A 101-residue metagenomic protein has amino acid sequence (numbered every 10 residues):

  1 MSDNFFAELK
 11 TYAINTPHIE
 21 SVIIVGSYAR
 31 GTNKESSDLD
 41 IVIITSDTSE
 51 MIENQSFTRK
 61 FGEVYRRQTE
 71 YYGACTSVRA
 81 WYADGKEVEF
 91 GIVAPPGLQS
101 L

Functional and structural regions predicted by a protein language model:
M1-E20, Y28-S36, I43-S100: Metal-dependent nucleotidyltransferase catalytic core
